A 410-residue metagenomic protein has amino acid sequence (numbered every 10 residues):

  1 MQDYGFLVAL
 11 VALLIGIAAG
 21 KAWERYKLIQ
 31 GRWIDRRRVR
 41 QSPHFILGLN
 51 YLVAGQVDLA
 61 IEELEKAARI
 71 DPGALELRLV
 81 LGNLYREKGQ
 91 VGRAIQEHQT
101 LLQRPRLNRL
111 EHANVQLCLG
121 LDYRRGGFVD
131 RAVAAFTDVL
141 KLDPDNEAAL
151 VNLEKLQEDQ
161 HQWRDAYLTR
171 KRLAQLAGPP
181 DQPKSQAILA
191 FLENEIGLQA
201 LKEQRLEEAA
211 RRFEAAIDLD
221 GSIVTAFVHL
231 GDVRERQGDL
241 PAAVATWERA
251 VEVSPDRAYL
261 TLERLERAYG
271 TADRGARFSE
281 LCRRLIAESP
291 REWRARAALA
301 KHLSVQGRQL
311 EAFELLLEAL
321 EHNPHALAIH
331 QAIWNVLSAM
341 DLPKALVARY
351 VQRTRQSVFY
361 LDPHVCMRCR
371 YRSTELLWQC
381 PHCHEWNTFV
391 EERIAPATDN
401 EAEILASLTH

Functional and structural regions predicted by a protein language model:
R37-G73, V80, R86-Q90, Q96 (+3 more regions): Alpha-helical segment of the N-proximal tetratricopeptide repeat
S42, E76, L110-N114, A148 (+7 more regions): Start-of-helix register in tetratricopeptide repeats
Y51, Y85, Y123, Q157 (+6 more regions): Residue at a conserved register position within TPR or TPR-like alpha-solenoid repeats
P72, R106, L110, P144 (+5 more regions): Short coil turns that delineate tetratricopeptide repeat
